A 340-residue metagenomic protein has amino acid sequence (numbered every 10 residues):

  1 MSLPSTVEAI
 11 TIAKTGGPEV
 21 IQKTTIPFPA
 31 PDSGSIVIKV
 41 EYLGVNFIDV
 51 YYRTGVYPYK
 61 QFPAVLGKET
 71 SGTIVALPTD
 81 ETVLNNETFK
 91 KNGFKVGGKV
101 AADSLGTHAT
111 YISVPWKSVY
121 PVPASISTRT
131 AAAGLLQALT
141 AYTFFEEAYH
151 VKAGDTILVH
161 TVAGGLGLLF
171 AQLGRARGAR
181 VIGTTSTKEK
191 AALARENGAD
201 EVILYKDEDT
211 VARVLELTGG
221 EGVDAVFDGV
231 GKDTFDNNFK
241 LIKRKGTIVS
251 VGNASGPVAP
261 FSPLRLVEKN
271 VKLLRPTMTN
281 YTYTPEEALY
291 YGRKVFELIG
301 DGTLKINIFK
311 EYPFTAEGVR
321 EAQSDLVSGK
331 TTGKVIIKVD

Functional and structural regions predicted by a protein language model:
S2-L3, P285-D340: C-terminal hydrophobic helical "lid"/dimerization subdomain of Rossmann-like NAD(P)H-dependent oxidoreductases
P27-G44, V56-G106: Glycine-rich beta-strand-centered segment in the early N-terminal region that forms part of a ligand/cofactor-binding
V83-K91, K99-T161: NAD(P)H dinucleotide-binding glycine-rich loop of Rossmann-like/cofactor-binding domains, especially the beta1-alpha1
K99, T156, R180, G246-T247 (+1 more regions): Short glycine-centered segments of the SAM/dcSAM-binding site in methyltransferase folds
T107-T110, T185-L193, V258-P263: Short, glycine/polar-rich helix-capping loops at beta-to-alpha or helix-loop-helix junctions that flank or form
A132-E208: Mid-domain Rossmann-like dinucleotide-binding core that forms the NAD(H)/NADP(H) cofactor-binding site
T210-G220: Short amphipathic alpha-helix with an adjacent loop that forms part of the alpha/beta core around
D233-L304, K338-D340: Glycine-rich phosphate-binding loop and adjacent beta-alpha segment of Rossmann(oid) nucleotide-cofactor-binding
